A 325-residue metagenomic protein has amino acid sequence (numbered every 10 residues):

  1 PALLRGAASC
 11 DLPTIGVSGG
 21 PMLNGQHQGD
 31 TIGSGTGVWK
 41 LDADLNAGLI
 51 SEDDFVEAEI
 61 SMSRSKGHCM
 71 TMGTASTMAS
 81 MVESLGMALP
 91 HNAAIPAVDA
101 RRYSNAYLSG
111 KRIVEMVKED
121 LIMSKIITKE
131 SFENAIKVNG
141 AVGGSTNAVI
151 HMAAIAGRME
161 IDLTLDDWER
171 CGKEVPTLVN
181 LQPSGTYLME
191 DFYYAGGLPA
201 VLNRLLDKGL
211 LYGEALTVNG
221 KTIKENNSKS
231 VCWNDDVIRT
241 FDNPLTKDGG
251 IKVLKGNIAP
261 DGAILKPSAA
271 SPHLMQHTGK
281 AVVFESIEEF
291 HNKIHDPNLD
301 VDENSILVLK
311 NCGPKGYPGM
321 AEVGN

Functional and structural regions predicted by a protein language model:
A2-L4: Short beta-alpha junctions and helix-cap segments that line functional grooves
G6-D11, V17, P21-N325: Catalytic or ion-coupling anion/metal-binding cores of large enzyme and transporter domains
